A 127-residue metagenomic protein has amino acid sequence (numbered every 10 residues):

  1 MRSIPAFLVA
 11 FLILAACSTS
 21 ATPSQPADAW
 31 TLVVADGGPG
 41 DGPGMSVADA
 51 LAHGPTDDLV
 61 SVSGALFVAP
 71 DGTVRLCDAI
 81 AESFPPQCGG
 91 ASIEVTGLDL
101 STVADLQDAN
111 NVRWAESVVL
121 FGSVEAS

Functional and structural regions predicted by a protein language model:
M1-A6: Positively charged n-region of N-terminal signal peptides that target proteins for export
L8-F11: Alpha-helical transmembrane segments
I13-A16: C-terminal motif of bacterial Sec signal peptides marking the signal peptidase cleavage site
S18-S127: OB-fold and OB-like single-stranded nucleic-acid-recognition modules and their adjacent interaction interfaces
